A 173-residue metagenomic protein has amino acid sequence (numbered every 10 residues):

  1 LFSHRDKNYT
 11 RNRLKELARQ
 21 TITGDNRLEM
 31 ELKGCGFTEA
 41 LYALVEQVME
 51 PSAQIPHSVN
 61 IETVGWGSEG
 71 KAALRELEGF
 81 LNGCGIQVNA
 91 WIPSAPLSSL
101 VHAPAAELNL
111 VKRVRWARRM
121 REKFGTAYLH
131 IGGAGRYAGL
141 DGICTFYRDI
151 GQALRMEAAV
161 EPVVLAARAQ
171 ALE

Functional and structural regions predicted by a protein language model:
L1-E173: An N-terminal assembly and electron-transfer interface module characteristic of large anaerobic redox and radical
